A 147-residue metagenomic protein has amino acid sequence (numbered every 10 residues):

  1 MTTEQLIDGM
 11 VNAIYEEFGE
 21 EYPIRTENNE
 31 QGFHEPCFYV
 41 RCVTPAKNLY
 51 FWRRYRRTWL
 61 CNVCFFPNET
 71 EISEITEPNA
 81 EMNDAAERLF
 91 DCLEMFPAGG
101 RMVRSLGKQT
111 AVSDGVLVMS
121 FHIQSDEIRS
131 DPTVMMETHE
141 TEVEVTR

Functional and structural regions predicted by a protein language model:
M1-R25, A46-R147: Charged, amphipathic alpha-helical segments and their flanking helix caps
Q5, H34-E35: Residues that form or flank phosphate/diphosphate-binding pockets in enzymes that use nucleotide phosphates
R25-H34: Short acidic low-complexity segments
E35-C42: A short, hydrophobic beta-strand-centered structural micro-motif
